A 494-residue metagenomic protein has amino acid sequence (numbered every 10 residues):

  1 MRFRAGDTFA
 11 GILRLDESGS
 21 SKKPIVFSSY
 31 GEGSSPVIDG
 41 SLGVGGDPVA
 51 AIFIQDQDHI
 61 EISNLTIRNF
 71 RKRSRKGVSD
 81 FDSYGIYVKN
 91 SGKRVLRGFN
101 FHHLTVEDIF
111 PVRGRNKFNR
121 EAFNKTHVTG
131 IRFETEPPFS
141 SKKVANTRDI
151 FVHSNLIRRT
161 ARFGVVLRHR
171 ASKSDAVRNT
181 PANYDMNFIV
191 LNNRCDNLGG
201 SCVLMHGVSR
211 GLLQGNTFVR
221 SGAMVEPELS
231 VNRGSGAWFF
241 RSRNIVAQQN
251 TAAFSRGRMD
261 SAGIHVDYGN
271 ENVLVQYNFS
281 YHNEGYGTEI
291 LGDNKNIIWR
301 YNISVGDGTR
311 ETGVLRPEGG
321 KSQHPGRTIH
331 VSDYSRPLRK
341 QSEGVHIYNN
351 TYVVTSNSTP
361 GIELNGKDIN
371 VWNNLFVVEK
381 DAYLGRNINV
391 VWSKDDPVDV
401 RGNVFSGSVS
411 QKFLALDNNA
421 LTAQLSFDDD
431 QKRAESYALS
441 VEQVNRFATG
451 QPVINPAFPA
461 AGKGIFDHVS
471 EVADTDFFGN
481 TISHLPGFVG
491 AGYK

Functional and structural regions predicted by a protein language model:
M1-F3, V26-S29, N403-S406, L485-G490: Extracellular beta-strand repeat scaffolds in secreted/surface proteins
M1-I38, F53-L65, R94-T105: Beta-solenoid repeat scaffold
D7-F9, I62, F376-V377, F405 (+2 more regions): Short, solvent-exposed loop/turn segments at secondary-structure junctions
I12, V44-I54, R68-R97, E107-D149 (+2 more regions): Glycine- and acidic/polar-rich repeat regions and solenoidal domains
R14-E17, G40-G45, Q443-V444, G487-G490: A short, sequence-level motif marking secondary-structure junctions
S29-G31, L42, R241: Residues at the C-termini of beta-strands that transition into short coil/loop
S35-S41, L414-A415, P486: Short amphipathic beta-strand/extended segments with alternating polar/hydrophobic composition
Q424-K494: Surface beta-loop-beta hairpin patches that serve as ligand-binding interfaces in beta-rich domains
